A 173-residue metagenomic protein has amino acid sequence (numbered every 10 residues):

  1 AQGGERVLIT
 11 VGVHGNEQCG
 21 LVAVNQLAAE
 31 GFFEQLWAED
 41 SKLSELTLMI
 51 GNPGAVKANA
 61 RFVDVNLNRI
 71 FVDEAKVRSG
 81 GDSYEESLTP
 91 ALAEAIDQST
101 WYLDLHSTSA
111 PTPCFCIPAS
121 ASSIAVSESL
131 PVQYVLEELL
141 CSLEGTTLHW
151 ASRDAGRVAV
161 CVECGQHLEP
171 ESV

Functional and structural regions predicted by a protein language model:
A1-V173: Structured catalytic-domain cores with a bias toward divalent-metal coordination
